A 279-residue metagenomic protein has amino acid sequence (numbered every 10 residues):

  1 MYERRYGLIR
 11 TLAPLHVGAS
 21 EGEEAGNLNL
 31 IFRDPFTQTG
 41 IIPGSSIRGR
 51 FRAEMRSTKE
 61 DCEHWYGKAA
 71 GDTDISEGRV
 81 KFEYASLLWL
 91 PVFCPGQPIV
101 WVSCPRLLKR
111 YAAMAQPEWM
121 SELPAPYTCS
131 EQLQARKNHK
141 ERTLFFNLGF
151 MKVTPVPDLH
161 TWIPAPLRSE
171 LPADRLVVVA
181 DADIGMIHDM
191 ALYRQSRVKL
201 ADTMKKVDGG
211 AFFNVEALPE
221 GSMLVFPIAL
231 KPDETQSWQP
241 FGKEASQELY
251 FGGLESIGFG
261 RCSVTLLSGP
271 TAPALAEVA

Functional and structural regions predicted by a protein language model:
M1-A279: Basic, Gly/Ser/Thr-rich N-terminal segments that form RNA-phosphate-binding interfaces in CRISPR RAMP
